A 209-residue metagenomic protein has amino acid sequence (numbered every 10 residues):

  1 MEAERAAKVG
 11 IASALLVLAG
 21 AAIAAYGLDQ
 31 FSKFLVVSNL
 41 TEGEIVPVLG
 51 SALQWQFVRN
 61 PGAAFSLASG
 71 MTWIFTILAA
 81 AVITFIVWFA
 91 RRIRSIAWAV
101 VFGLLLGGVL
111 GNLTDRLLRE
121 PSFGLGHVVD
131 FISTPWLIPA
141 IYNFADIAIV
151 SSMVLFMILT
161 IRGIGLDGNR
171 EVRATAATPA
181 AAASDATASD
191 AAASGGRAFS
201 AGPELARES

Functional and structural regions predicted by a protein language model:
M1-S209: Alpha-helical transmembrane bundles and membrane-interface segments of multipass inner-membrane proteins
